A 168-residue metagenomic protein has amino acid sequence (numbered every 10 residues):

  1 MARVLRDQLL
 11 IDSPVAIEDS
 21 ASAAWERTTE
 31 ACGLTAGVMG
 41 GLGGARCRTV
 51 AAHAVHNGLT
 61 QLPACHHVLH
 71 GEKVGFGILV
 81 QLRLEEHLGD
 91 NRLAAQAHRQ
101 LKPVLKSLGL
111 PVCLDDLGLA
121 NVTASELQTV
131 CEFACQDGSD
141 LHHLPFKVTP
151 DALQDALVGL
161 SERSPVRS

Functional and structural regions predicted by a protein language model:
M1-S107: Active-site segments that bind and position negatively charged phosphate/pyrophosphate groups
D90-S168: C-terminal charged capping/lid subdomain of soluble metabolic enzymes
